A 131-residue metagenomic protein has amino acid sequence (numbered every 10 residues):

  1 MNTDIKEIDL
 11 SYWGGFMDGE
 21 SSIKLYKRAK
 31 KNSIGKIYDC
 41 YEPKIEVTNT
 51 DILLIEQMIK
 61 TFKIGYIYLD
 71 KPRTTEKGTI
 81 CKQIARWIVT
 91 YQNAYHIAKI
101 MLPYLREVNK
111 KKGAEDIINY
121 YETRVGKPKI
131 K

Functional and structural regions predicted by a protein language model:
M1-K131: Internal intein/HINT superfamily modules and their associated LAGLIDADG
